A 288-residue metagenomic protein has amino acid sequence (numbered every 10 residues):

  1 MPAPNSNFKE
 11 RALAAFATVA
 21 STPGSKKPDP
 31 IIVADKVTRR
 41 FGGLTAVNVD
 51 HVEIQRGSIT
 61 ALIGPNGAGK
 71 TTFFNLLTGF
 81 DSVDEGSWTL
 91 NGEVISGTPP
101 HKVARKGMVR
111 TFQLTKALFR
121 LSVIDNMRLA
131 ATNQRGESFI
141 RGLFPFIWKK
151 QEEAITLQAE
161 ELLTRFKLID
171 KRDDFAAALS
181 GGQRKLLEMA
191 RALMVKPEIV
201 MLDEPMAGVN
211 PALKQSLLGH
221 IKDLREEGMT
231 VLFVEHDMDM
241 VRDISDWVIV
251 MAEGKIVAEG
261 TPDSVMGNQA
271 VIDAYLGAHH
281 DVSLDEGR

Functional and structural regions predicted by a protein language model:
M1-T38, H280-R288: ABC-family P-loop ATPase nucleotide-binding domain
S21, F139-K171, G219-K222: Conserved ABC ATPase "signature" region
I32, V47-V49: Conserved structural motif at the start of ABC-family nucleotide-binding domains
I63-P65: The feature captures the beta-strand-to-loop junction immediately N-terminal to the Walker
V200-E204: Catalytic Walker B motif of ABC-type/P-loop ATPase nucleotide-binding domains
V241-D243: A short, surface-exposed alpha-helical micro-motif characterized by mixed small hydrophobic and charged/polar residues
